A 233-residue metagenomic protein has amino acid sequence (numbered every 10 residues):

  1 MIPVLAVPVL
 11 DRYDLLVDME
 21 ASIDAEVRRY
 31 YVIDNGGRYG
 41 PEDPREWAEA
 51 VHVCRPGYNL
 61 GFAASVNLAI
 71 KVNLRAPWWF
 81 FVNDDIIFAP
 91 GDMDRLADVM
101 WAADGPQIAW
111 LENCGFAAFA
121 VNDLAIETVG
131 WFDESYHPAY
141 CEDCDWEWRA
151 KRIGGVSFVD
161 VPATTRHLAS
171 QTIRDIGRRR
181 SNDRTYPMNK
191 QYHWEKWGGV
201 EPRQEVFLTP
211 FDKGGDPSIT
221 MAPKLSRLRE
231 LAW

Functional and structural regions predicted by a protein language model:
D11-A25: Short, well-formed alpha-helical segments that are part of the catalytic scaffolds of diverse glycosyltransferases
R28-R38, C54-P56: Short beta-strand/loop segment that forms part of the nucleotide-sugar
I33-P44, I86-I87: A conserved acidic beta->alpha catalytic loop
P56-N73: Glycine-rich, basic loop-to-helix element that forms the pyrophosphate-binding segment of sugar-nucleotide handling
A76-I87: Short beta-strand-to-loop acidic/aromatic patch adjacent to the donor-nucleotide binding site
I86-A118: Conserved donor NDP-sugar-binding/catalytic core segment of glycosyltransferases
V121-Y140, R149-G155, V159-D160: Aromatic-glycine-rich donor-binding/catalytic loop that engages nucleotide-sugar donors across glycosyltransferases
E142-W233: C-terminal catalytic/acceptor-binding lobe
